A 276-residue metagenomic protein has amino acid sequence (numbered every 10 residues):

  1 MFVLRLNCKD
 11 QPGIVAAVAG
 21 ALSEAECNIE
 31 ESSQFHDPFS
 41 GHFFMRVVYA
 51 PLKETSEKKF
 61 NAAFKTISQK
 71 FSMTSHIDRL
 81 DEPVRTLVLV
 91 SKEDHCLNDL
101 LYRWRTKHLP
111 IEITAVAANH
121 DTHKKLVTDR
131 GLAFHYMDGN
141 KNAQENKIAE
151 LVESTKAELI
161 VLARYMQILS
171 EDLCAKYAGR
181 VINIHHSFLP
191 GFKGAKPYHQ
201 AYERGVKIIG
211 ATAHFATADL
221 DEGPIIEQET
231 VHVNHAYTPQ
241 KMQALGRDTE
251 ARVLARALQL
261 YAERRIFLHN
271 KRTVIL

Functional and structural regions predicted by a protein language model:
M1, A25-Q34, F39: N-terminal short leaders/motifs
M1-K9: Short glycine-/aliphatic-rich beta-strand segments at the starts of folded cytosolic domains
Q11-E31: Short amphipathic alpha-helix segments
F35-L276: One-carbon transfer enzymes
